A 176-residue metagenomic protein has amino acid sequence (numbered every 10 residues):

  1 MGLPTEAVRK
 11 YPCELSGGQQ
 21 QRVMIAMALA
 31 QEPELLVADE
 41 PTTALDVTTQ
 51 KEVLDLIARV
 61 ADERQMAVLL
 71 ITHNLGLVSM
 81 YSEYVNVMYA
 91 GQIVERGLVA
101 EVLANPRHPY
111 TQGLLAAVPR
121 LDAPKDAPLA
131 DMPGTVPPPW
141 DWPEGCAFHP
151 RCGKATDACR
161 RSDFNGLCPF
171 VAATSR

Functional and structural regions predicted by a protein language model:
M1-A7: Conserved "ABC signature" C-loop
T5, L98-R176: Charged, flexible cofactor/metal-binding loops and thiol motifs
Y11-L15, Q19: Conserved ABC ATPase signature
G17-G18, G76, G91, G97 (+2 more regions): Glycine-centered flexibility sites
M24, A67-L69, N86, G145-A147 (+1 more regions): ABC nucleotide-binding domain signature
E32, V37, P41, L45-A127: P-loop NTP-binding/switch modules centered on Walker-like glycine-rich loops
